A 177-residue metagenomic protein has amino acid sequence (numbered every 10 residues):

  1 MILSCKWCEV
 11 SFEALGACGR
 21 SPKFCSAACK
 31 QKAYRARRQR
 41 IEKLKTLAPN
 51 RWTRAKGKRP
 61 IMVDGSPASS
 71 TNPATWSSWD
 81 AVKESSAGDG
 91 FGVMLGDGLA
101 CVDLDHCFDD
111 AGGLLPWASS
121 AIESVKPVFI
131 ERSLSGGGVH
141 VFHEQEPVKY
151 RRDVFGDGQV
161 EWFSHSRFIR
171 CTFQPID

Functional and structural regions predicted by a protein language model:
M1-Q39: BZIP DNA-binding basic region
P22, R35-D177: Conserved phosphate/metal-binding and DNA-contacting active-site motifs used in DNA phosphodiester-bond processing
